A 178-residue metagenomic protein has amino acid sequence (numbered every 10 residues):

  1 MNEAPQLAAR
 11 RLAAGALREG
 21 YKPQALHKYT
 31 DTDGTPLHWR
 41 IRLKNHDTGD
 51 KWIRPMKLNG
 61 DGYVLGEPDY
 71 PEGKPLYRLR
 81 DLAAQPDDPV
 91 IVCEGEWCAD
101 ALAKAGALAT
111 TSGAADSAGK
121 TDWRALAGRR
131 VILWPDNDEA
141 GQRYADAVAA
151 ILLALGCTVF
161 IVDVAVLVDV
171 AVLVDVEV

Functional and structural regions predicted by a protein language model:
M1-L7, V172-E177: Glycine- and charge-rich intrinsically disordered segments
N2-E19: Conserved active-site segments centered on acidic
L17-G20, K74-P86: A short acidic-Thr-Gly-centered motif at the start of a beta-strand
P23, K28, T32-L37, H46-W52 (+3 more regions): TOPRIM fold recognition
D50-R80: Aromatic- and Gly/Pro-rich amphipathic surface segment
